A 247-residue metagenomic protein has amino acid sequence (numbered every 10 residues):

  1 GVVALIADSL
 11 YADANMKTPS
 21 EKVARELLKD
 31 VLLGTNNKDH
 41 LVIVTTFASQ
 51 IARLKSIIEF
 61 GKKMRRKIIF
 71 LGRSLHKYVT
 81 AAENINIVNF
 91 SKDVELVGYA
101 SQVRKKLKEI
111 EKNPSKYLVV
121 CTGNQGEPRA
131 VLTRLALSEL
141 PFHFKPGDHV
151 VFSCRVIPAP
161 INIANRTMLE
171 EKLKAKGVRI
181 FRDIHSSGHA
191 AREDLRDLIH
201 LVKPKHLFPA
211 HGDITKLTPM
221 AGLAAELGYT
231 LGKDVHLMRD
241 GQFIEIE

Functional and structural regions predicted by a protein language model:
G1-E247: Acidic/His-rich, metal-assisted hydrolase cores and their charged scaffolds
